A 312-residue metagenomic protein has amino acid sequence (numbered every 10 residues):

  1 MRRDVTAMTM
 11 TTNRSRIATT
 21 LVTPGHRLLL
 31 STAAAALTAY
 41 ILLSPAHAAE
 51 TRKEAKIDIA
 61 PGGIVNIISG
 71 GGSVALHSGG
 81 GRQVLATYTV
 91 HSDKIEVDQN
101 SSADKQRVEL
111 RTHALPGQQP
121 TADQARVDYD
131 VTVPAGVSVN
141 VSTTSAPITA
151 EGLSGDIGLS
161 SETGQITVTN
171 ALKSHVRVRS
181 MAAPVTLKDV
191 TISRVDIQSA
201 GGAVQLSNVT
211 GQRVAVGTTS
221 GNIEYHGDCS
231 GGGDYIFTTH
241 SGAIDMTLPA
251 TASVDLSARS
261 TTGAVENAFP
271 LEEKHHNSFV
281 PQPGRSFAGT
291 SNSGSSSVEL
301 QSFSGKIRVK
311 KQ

Functional and structural regions predicted by a protein language model:
R2-Q312: Intrinsically disordered, low-complexity terminal regions
